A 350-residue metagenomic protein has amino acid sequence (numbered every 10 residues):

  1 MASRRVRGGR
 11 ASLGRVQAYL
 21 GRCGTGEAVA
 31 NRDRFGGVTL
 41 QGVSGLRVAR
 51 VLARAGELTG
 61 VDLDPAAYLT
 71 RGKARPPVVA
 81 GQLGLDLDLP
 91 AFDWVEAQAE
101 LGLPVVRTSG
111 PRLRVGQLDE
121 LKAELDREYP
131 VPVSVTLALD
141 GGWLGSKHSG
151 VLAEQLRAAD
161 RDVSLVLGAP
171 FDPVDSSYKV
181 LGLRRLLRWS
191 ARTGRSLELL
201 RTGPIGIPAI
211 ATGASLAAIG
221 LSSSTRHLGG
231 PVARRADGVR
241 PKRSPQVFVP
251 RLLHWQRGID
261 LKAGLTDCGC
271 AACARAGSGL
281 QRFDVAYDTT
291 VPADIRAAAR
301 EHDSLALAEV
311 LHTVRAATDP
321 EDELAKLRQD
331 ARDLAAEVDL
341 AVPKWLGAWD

Functional and structural regions predicted by a protein language model:
M1-V174: Active-site beta->alpha loop and helix N-cap motifs at the rims of alpha/beta catalytic domains
R22, S196-I205: Glycine-rich beta-to-alpha transition loops that act as phosphate-gripper elements at the mouths of alpha/beta enzyme
D33-G36, L101-L103, D160-D162, L186 (+2 more regions): Glycine-enriched alpha-helix->loop->beta-strand junction motifs that scaffold or abut catalytic
G37-R47, V105-G110, T202-R234: Glycine-rich phosphate-binding active-site loops on the catalytic face of alpha/beta enzymes
H148-L152, K179-R184: Charged helix-capping and loop-helix junction motifs
A169-S176, L183, T202-P208: Short glycine/proline-centered loop/turn elements that form peptide/ligand docking sites
S224-T289: C-terminal structured domains
A272-D350: C-terminal extensions of enzymes
